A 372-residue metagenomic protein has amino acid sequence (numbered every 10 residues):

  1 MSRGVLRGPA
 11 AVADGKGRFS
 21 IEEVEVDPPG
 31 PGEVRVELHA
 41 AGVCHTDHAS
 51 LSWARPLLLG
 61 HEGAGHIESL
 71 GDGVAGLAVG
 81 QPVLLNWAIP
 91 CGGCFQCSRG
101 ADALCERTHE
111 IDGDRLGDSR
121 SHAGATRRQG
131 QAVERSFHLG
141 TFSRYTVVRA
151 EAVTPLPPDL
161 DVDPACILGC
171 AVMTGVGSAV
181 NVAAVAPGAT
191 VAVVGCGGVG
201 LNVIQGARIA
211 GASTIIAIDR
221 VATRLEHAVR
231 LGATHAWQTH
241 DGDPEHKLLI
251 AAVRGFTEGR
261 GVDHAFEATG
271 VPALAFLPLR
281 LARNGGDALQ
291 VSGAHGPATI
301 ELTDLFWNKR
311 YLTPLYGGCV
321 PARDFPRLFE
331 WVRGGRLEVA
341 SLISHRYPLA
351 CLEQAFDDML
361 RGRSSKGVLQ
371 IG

Functional and structural regions predicted by a protein language model:
M1-L6, A10, F276-R280, N284 (+1 more regions): C-terminal hydrophobic helical "lid"/dimerization subdomain of Rossmann-like NAD(P)H-dependent oxidoreductases
A10, E62-A64, P82, Q96 (+5 more regions): Residue-level marker of beta-strand positions
E25-A41, L51-S98, A103, I111 (+1 more regions): Glycine-rich beta-strand-centered segment in the early N-terminal region that forms part of a ligand/cofactor-binding
E68, I216, L289: Conserved beta-strand positions in the Rossmann-like core of class I SAM-dependent methyltransferases
W87-E151: Cysteine-cluster motifs in flexible loop/terminal segments that predominantly coordinate metals
R144, E151-V153, P157-G242: Mid-domain Rossmann-like dinucleotide-binding core that forms the NAD(H)/NADP(H) cofactor-binding site
A183-A189, A222-R310: Glycine-rich cofactor phosphate-binding loops and adjacent beta1-alpha1 units of small-molecule cofactor enzyme domains
K247-G255, G259, A294-H345, E353-Q354 (+1 more regions): C-terminal substrate-binding/catalytic core of Rossmann-like NAD(P)-dependent dehydrogenases/reductases
